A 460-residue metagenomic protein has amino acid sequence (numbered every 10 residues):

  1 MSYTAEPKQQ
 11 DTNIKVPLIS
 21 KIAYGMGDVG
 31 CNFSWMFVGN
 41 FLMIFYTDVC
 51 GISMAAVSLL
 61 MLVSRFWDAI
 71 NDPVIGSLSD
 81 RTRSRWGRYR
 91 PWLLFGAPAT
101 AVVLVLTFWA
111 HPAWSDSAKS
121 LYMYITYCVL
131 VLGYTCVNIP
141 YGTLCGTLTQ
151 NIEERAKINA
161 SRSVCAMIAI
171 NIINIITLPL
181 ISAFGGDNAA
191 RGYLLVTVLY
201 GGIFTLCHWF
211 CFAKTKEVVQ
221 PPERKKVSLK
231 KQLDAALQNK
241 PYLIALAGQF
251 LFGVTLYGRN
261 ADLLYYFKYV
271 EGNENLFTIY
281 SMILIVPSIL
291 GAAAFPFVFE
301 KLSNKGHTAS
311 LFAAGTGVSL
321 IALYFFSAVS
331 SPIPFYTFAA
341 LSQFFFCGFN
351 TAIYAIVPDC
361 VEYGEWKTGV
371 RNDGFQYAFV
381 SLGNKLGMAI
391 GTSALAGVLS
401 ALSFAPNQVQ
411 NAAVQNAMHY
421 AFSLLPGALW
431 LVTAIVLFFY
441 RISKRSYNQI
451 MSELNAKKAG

Functional and structural regions predicted by a protein language model:
S2-G460: Membrane-embedded alpha-helical bundles of multi-pass transporters/translocases, especially carrier/permease families
